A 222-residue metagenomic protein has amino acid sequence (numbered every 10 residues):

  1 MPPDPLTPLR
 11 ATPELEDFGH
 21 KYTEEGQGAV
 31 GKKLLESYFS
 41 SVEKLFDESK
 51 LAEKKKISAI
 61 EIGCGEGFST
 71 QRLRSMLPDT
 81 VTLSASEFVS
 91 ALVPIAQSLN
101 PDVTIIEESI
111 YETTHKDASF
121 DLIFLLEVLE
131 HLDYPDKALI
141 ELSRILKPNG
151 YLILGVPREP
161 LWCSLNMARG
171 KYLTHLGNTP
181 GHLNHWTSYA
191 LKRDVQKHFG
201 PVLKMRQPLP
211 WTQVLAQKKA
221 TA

Functional and structural regions predicted by a protein language model:
M1-K116, D136-L139, G170, T174-F199 (+1 more regions): Conserved N-terminal segment of class I S-adenosyl-L-methionine
F68, L92, N149, P160-W162: Feature marks short, surface-exposed loop/turn motifs that line or immediately flank catalytic pockets and channel
F124: A conserved beta-strand element that flanks and buttresses the S-adenosyl-L-methionine
E127-H131: Short catalytic micro-motifs in class I SAM-dependent methyltransferases
L132-D133, V156: A structural helix-start
D136-P148: A short glycine-rich, Lys/Arg-flanked "PGG" loop and its adjoining helix->strand segment in the class I
I153-H175: Conserved class I S-adenosyl-L-methionine
